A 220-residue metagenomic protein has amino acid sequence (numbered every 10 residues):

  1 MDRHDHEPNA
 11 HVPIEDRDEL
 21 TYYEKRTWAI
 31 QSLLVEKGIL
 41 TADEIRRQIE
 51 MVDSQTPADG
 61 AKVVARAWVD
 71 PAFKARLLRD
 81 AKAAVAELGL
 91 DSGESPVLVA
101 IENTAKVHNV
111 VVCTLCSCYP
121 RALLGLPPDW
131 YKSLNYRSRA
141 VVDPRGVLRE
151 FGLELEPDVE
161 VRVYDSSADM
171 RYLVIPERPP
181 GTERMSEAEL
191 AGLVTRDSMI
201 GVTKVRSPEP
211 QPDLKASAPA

Functional and structural regions predicted by a protein language model:
D2-A220: Terminal, compositionally biased segments used for targeting/anchoring and flexible tails
